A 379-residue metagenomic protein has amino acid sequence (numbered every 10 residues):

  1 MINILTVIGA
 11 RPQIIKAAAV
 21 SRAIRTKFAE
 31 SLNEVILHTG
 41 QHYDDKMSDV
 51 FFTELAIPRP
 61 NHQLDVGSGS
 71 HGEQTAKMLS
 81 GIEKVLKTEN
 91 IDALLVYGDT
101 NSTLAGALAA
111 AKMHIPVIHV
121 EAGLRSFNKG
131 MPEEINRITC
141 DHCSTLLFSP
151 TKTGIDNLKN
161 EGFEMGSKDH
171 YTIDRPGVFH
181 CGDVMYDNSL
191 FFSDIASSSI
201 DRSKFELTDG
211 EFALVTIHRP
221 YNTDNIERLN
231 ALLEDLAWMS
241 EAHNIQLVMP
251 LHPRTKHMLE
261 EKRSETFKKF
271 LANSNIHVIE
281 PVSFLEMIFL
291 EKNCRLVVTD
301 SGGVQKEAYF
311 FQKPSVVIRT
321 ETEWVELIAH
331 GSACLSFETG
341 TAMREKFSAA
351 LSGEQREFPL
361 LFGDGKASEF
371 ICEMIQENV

Functional and structural regions predicted by a protein language model:
L5-A10, I14-A29, F51, Q63-R175: Active-site and donor-binding regions of nucleotide-sugar-utilizing enzymes
K27-V35, A242-L247: A generic structural motif
Q41, D49, I195-N293: Donor-nucleotide binding loops and adjacent catalytic segments primarily of GT-B fold Leloir glycosyltransferases
H42-K46, C143-R228, S336, F358: A nucleotide-sugar donor-handling region in carbohydrate enzymes
F52, T153, C334-V379: Leloir-type glycosyltransferase catalytic cores
L64-D65, S149, F179-H180, V278-E280 (+1 more regions): Short acidic-hydrophobic, aromatic-tinged amphipathic segments that line or gate anion-handling sites
V85-D92, L207-T208, N293, N378: Glycine-rich phosphate-binding loop signature in dinucleotide/nucleotide-binding domains
V96-Y97, L108, H119-V120, L147 (+1 more regions): A donor-sugar binding/catalytic signature common to diverse glycosyltransferases and related nucleotide-sugar
